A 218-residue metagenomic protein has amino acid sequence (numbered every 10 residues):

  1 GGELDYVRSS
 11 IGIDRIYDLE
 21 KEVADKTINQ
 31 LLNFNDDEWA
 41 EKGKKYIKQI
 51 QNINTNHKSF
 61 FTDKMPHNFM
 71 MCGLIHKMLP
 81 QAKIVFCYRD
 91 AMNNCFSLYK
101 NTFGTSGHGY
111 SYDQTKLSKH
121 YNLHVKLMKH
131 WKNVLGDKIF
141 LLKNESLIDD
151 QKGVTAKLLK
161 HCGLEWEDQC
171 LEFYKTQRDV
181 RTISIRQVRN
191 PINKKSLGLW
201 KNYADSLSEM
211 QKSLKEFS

Functional and structural regions predicted by a protein language model:
G1-L79, C87-Y88: Phosphate-binding active sites in nucleotide-utilizing proteins
G2, F60-M65, K83-Y88, L141-S146 (+2 more regions): Short beta-strand segments
D5-V7, R89-N94, L147-D149: Conserved nucleotide-binding/hydrolysis micro-motifs of P-loop NTPases
D14-R15, V23, Q30-K58, L98-L141 (+1 more regions): PAPS-dependent sulfotransferases, especially Golgi type II membrane carbohydrate sulfotransferases
M70, P80-K83, L159, G163: Hydrophobic/aromatic-lined pockets within catalytic cores
M70-G73, F96, K152: Short N-terminal helix/helix-N-cap motif within the alpha/beta-hydrolase-1
I75-L79, V85, R89-G109: Conserved P-loop NTPase nucleotide-binding/switch module
L79-P80, L135: Short, structured coil segments at secondary-structure junctions
